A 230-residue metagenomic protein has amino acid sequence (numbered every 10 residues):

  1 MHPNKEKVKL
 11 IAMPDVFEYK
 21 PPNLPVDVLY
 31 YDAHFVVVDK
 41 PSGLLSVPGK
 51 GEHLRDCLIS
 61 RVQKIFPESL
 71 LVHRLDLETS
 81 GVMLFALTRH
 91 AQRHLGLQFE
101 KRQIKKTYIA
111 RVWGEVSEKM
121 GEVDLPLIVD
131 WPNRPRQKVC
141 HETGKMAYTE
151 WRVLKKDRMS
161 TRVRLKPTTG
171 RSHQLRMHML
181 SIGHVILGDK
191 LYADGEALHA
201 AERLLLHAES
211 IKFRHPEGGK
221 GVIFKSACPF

Functional and structural regions predicted by a protein language model:
H2-F230: RNA pseudouridine synthases
